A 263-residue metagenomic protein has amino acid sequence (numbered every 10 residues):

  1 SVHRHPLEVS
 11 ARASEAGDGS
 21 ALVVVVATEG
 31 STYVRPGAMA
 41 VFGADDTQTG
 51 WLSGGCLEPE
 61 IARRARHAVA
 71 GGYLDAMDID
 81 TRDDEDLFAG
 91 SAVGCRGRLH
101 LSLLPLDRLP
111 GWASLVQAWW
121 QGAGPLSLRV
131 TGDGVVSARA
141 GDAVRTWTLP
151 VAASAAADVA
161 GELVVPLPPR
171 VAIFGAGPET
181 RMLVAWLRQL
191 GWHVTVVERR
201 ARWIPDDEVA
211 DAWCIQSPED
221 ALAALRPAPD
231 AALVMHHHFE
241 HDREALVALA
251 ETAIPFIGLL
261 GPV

Functional and structural regions predicted by a protein language model:
S1-C214, P227-A231: Segments forming oxygen-rich coordination pockets for charged ligands
L183-W186, E244-T252: A short acidic, amphipathic alpha-helical/loop segment
P218-A228: Short amphipathic alpha-helix with an adjacent loop that forms part of the alpha/beta core around
A231-A232, H236-H237, V247-V263: ADP-ribose/adenylate-binding Rossmann-like module
E240-D242: Short glycine-rich, flexible loops that bind phosphorylated cofactors or substrates
